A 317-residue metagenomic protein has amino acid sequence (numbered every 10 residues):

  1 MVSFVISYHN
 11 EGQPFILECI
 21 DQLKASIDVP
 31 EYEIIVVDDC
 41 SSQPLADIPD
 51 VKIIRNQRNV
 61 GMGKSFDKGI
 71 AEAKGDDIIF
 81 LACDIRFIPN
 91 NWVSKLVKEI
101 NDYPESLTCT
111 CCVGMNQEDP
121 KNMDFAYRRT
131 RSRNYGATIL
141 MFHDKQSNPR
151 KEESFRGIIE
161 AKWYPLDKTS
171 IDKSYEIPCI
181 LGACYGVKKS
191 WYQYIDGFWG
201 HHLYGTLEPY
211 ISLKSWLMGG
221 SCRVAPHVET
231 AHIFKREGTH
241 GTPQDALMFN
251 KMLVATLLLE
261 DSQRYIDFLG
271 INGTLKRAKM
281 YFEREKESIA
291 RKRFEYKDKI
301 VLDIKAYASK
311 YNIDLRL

Functional and structural regions predicted by a protein language model:
M1-Q22: N-proximal low-complexity "stem/linker" segments adjacent to membrane-targeting elements
I20-E31: Short, acidic, metal-binding catalytic loop of nucleotide-sugar glycosyltransferases
V36-A46, A82: A conserved acidic beta->alpha catalytic loop
Q57-A73, F87, K95: Glycine-rich, basic loop-to-helix element that forms the pyrophosphate-binding segment of sugar-nucleotide handling
I78: Short aromatic/hydrophobic "clamp" motif used to bind/position activated sugar donors
R86-F155: Conserved donor NDP-sugar-binding/catalytic core segment of glycosyltransferases
Y164-G186, I211, D245: A recurrent flexible, glycine/aromatic-enriched loop bordering the glycosyltransferase active site that acts as
L181-G182, T242-L317: Terminal low-complexity segments of carbohydrate-biosynthetic enzymes
